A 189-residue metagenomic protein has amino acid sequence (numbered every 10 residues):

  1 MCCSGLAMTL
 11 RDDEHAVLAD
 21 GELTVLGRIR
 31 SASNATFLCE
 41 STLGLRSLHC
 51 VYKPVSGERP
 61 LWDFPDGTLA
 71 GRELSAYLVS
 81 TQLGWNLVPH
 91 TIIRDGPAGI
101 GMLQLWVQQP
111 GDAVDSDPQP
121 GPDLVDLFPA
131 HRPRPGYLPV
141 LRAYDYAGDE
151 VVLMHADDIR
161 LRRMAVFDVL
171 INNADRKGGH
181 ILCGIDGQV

Functional and structural regions predicted by a protein language model:
C2-L18: Juxta-kinase regulatory segment immediately upstream of eukaryotic protein kinase catalytic domains
L18-D145, V166-N173, I185-G187: Conserved ATP-binding subdomain of kinase catalytic cores across diverse folds
D158, A165-V166: Membrane-embedded alpha-helical segments that form the functional core of polytopic membrane enzymes, especially those
K177-V189: Catalytic activation segment of kinase domains across protein kinase-like and atypical kinase folds
